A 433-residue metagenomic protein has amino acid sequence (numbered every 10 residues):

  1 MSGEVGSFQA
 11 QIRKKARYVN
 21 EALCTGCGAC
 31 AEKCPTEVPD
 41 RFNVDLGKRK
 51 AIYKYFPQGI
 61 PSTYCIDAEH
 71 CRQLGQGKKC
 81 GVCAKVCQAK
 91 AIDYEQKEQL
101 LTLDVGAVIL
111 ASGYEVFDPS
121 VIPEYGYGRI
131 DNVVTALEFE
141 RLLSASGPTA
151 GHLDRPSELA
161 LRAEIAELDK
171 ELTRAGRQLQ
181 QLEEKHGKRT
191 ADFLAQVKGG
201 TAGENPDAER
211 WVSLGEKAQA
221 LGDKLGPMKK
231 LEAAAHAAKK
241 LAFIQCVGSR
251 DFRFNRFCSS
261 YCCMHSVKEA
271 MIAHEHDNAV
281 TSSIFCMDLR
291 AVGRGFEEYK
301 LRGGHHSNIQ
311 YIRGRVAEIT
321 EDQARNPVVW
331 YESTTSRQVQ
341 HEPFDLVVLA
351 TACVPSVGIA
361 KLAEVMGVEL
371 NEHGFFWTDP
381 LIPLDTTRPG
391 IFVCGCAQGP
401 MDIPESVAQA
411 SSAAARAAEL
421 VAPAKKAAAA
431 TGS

Functional and structural regions predicted by a protein language model:
M1-S433: Residues forming the flavin
